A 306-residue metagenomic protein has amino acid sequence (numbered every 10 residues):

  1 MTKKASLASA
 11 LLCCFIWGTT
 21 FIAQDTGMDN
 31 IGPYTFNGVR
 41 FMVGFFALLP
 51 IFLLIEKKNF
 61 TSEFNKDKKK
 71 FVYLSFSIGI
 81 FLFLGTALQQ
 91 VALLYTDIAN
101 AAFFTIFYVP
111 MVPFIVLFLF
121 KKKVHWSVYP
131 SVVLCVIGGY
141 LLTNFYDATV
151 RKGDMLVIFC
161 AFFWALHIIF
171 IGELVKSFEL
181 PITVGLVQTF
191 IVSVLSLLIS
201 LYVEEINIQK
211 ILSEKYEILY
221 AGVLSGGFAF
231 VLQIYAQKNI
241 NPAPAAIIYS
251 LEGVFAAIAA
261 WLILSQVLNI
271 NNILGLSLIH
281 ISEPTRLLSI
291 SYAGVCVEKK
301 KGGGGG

Functional and structural regions predicted by a protein language model:
M1-T35, I80, L88, Y146-E173 (+1 more regions): Glycine-/small-residue-enriched transmembrane alpha-helix faces in small-molecule transporters and effluxers
A5-C13, F60-L88, K152-C160, I208-F228 (+1 more regions): Loop-to-transmembrane-helix transition segments
T20-F21, L49-T105, L141, G222-I240: Specific transmembrane alpha-helical segments of multi-pass solute transporters/efflux pumps, especially DMT/EamA
N37-V39, A101-F107, I171-S193, G226-L262: Helix-helix packing/entry segments at the starts of transmembrane helices
A47, I51-L54, Y108-P130, V254-I273: C-terminal transmembrane-helix exit sites in multi-pass transporters
L48, V112-P113, F118, T149-E204 (+1 more regions): Transmembrane alpha-helical segments that form core, pore/gating elements of small-molecule transporters/exporters
L48, V124-N144, A161-W164, S196 (+2 more regions): Hydrophobic transmembrane alpha-helices of multi-pass small-molecule transport proteins
H280-E283, L287-G306: Single conserved hydrophobic/aromatic residue that forms the stacking wall/gate of nucleotide- or nucleobase-binding
